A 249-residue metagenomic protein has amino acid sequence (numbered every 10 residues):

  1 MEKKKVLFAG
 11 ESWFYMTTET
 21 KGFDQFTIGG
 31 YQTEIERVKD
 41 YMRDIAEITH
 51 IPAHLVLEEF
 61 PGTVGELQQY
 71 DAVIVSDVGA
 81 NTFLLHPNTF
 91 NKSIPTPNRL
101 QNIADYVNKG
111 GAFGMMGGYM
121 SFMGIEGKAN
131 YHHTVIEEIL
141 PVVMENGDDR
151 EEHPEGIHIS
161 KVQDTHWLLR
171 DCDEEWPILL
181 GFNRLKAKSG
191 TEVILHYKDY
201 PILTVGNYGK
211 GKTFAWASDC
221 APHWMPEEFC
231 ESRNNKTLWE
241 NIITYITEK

Functional and structural regions predicted by a protein language model:
M1-A9, A112, K188-E192, Y208-K212 (+1 more regions): Extracellular ligand-binding/catalytic regions of CAZymes and related secreted enzymes and adhesion modules
M1-G79, M116-M123, H133, E227 (+1 more regions): Aromatic-Pro/Gly-enriched surface loop or interdomain linker that acts as a lid/target-recognition segment
M1-K4, E11-K21, A112-Y200, V205: An acidic, glycine-rich "communication" segment
V6-F8, W13, L67-I125, K210-W216: Short alpha-beta junction capping motif
G22-F26, P87-K92, F229-S232: Short glycine-enriched, charge-decorated loop/helix-capping segments at active-site entrances that position
I28-Y31, I35, K92-L100, Y106 (+2 more regions): Solvent-exposed, acidic/flexible segments
T49-H54, T89-S93, E192-I194: Short, flexible loop segments at the rims of nucleotide/cofactor-binding pockets, characterized by
E58-V64, Q101, K198-I202: Alpha-helical scaffolding within the catalytic cores of extracellular/periplasmic polymer-degrading hydrolases
